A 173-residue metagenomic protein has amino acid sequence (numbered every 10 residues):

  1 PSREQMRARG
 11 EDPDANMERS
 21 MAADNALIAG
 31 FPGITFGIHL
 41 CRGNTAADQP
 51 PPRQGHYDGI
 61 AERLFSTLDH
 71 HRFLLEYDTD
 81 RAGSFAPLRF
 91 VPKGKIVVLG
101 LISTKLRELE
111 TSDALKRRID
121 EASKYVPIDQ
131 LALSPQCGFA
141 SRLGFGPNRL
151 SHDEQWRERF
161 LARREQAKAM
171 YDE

Functional and structural regions predicted by a protein language model:
P1-E173: Domain-level signal for soluble alpha/beta catalytic cores
